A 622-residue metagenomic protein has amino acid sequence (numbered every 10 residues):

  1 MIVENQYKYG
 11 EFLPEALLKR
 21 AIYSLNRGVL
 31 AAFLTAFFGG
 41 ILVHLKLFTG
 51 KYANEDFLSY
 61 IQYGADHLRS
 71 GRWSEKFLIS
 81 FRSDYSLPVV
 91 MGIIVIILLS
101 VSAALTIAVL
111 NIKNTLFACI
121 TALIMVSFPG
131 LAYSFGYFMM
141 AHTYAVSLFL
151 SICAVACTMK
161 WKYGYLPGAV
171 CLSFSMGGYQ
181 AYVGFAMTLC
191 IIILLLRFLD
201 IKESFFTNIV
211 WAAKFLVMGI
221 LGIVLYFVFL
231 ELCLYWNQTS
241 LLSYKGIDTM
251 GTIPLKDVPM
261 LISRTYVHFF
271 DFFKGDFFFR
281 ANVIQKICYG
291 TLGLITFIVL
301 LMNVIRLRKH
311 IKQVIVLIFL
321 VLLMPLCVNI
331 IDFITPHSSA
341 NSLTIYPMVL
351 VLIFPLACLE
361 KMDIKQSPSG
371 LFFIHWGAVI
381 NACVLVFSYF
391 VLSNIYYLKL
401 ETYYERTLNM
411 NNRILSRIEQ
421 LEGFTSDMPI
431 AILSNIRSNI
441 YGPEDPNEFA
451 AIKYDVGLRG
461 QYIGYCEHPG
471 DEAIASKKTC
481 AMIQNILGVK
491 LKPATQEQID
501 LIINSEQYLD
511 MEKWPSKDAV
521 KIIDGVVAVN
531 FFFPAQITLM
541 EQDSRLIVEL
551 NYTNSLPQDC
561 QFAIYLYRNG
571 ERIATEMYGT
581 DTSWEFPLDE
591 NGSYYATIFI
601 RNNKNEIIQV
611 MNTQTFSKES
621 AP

Functional and structural regions predicted by a protein language model:
I2, Q6-R69, W73-L99, A108-A122 (+10 more regions): Intrinsically disordered, polar/acidic, low-complexity terminal segments
L68, R72, V95-L98, L116-M159 (+2 more regions): Membrane-interface micro-motifs in multi-pass membrane enzymes
T121-V126, R308-F333, C383-V386: Transmembrane alpha-helix segments characteristic of polytopic inner-membrane glycan-assembly/cell-envelope
S151-Y165, R197-E203: Membrane-interface transmembrane helices that cradle and orient dolichyl/undecaprenyl
Y165-A181, F185, I191: Membrane-interface alpha helices of multi-pass inner-membrane proteins
F185-I220: Perimembrane helix-loop-helix junctions
F270-K312: Hydrophobic, aromatic-rich transmembrane alpha-helices and their immediate juxtamembrane boundary segments
A574-T580: Short beta-strand segments within Ig-like beta-sandwich modules, predominantly Fibronectin type-III
